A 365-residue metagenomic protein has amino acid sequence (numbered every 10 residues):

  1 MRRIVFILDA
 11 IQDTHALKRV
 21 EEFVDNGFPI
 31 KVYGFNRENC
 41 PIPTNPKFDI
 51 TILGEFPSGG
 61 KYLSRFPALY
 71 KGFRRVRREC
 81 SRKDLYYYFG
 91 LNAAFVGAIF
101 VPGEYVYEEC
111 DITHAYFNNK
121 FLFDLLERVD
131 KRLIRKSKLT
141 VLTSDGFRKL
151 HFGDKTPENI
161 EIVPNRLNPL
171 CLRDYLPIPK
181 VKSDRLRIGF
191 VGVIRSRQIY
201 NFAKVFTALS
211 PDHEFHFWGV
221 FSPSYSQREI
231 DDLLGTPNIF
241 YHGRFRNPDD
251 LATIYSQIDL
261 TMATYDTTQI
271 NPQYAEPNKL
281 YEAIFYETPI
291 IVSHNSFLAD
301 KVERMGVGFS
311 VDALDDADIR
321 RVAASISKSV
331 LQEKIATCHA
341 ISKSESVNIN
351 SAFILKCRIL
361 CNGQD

Functional and structural regions predicted by a protein language model:
V5, V141, P179-Q198, F202-S210 (+2 more regions): Conserved donor-binding/catalytic core segment of Leloir-type glycosyltransferases
D13-T14, C40, A68-L69, L85-E109 (+3 more regions): An aromatic- and histidine-rich active-site surface loop
T14, R197, N247-I254, T261-Y281 (+1 more regions): Nucleotide-sugar-dependent
G34, K131, R135-Y175, F190-V193: Donor nucleotide-sugar binding/catalytic pocket of nucleotide-sugar-dependent glycosyltransferases
R65-A68, G103, T113-K136, P169-Y175: Nucleotide-sugar donor phosphate/pyrophosphate-binding loop at the beta->alpha transition of glycosyltransferases
F73-R77, F95, Y107, F121-T143: Membrane-proximal helix-turn-helix segments that form the acceptor-binding/catalytic region of lipid-linked
G219, Q227-I254: Nucleotide-activated donor-binding/catalytic signature segment of Leloir-type glycosyltransferases, i.e., the conserved
A313-I319, S327-L360: A charged, aromatic-enriched C-terminal amphipathic alpha-helix characteristic of glycosyltransferases across folds
